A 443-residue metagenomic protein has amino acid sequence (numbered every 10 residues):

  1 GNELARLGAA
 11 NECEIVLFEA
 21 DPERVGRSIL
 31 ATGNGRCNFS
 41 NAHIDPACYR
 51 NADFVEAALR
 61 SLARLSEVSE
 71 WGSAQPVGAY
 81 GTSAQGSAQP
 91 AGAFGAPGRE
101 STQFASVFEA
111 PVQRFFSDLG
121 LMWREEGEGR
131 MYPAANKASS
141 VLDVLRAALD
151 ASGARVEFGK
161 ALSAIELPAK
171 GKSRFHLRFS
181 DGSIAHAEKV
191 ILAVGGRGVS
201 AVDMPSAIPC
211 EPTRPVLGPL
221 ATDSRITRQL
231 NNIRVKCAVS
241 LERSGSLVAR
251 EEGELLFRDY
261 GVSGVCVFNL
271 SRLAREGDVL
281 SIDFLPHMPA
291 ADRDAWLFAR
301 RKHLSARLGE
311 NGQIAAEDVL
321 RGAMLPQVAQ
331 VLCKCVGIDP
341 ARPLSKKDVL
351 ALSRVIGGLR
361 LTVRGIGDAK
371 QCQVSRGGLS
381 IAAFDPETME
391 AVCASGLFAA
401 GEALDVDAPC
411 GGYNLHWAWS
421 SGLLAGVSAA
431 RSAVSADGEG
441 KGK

Functional and structural regions predicted by a protein language model:
A5-N34: Glycine-rich FAD pyrophosphate-binding loop
F18, L162, I184-R197, D203-P205 (+3 more regions): Short hydrophobic core segments
P22-V25, L30-A31, F39, H43 (+2 more regions): An anion/pyrophosphate-binding glycine-rich loop and adjacent beta-alpha core in soluble alpha-beta enzymes
G33-G72, Q103-E125: Glycine-rich active-site loop/strand segments that organize a redox cofactor
A57-G72, Q103-E109, E128-A147, A193-S200 (+2 more regions): Short beta-strand to alpha-helix junction loop
F158, Q330-D407: A glycine-rich dinucleotide-binding beta-alpha-beta segment and adjacent secondary-structure elements that constitute
F158-S173: A conserved short coil-to-beta-strand element within the FAD-binding core of flavoproteins
V194-D203, D405-V434: A conserved FAD-binding loop/helix module that cradles the flavin
